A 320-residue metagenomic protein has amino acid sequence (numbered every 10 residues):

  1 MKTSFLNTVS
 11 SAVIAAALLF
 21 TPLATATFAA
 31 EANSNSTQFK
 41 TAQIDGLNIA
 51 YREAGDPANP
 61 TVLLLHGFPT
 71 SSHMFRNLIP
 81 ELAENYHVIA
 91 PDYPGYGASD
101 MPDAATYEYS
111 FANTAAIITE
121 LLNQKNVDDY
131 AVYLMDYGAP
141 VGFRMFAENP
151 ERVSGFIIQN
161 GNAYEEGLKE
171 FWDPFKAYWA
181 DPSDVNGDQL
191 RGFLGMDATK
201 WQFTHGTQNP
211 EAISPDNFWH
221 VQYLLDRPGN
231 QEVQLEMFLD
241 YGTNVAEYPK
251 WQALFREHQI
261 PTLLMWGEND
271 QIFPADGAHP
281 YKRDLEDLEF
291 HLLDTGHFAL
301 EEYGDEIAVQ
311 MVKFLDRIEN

Functional and structural regions predicted by a protein language model:
K2-V13: Bacterial N-terminal signal peptides that target proteins for export
S11-P22: Bacterial N-terminal signal peptides
A30-T37, I44-I49, A54-P57, T61 (+6 more regions): Flexible "cap/lid" subdomain of the alpha/beta-hydrolase fold that forms the substrate-access gate
L64-G67, A90: Structural cue for short, hydrophobic secondary-structure segments
G67-T70, D136: Active-site glycine-rich loops that stabilize anionic/oxyanionic intermediates across multiple enzyme folds
P69, P94-G97, A163, G296-A299: Alpha/beta-hydrolase active-site loop signature
P69-N77, V88: Serine-hydrolase catalytic-loop signature spanning alpha/beta hydrolases and amidase-signature enzymes
G296-A308: Catalytic histidine-centered segment of alpha/beta-hydrolase-like enzymes
